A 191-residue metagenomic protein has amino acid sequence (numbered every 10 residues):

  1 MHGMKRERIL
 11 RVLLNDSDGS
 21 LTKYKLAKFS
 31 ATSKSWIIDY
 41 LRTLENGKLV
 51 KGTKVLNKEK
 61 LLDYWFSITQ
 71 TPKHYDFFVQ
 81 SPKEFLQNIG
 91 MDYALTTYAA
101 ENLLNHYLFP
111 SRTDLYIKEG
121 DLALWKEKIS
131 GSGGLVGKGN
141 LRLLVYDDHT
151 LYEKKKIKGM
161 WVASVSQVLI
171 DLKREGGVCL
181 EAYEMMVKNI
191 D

Functional and structural regions predicted by a protein language model:
M1-R6, T22, K54-P72: Short, cationic-aromatic polyanion-contact patches
L14-G19, G159: Short helix-capping/hinge SLiMs at alpha-helix to coil transitions
T22, T32-S33: Short coil turns linking two alpha-helices in DNA-binding domains
K25-K28: A short acidic, leucine-rich amphipathic alpha-helix
E45-V55: A short, conserved structural fragment
K73-D147: Short gly/ser-rich loop at a beta-strand->alpha-helix junction or flexible surface loop bordering the NTP-binding
K128-D191: Hydrophobic alpha-helical interaction segments
